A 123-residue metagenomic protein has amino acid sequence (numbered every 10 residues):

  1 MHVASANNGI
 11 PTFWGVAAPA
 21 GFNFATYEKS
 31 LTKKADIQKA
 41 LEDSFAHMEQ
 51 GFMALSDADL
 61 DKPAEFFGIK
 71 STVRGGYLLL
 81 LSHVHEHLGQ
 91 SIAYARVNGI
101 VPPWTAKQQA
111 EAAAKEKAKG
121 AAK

Functional and structural regions predicted by a protein language model:
M1-F24, E65-K123: Short, contiguous alpha-helical
K29-E65, S71-L88: Acidic/histidine-rich alpha-helical segments that form the ligand environment of transition-metal centers
